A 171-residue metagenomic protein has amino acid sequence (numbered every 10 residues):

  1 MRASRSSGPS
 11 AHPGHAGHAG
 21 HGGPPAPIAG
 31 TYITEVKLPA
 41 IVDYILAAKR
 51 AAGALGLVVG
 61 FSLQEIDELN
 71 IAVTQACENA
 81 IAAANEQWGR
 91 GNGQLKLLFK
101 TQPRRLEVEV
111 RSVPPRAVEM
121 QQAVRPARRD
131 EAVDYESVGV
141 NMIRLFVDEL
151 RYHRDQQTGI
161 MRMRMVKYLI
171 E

Functional and structural regions predicted by a protein language model:
M1-E35, I81-E171: Conserved beta-strand-loop-beta-strand hairpin that lines the nucleotide-binding pocket of ATP/GTP-utilizing enzymes
A29-L63: Helix-loop-beta hinge of the Bergerat
Y44-A48, A52, E68, A72 (+1 more regions): Generic hydrophobic secondary-structure packing signal
A52-D67, N92-K100: Generic detector of contiguous secondary-structure segments
L63-R90: Conserved ATP-binding N-box helix of the HATPase_c
